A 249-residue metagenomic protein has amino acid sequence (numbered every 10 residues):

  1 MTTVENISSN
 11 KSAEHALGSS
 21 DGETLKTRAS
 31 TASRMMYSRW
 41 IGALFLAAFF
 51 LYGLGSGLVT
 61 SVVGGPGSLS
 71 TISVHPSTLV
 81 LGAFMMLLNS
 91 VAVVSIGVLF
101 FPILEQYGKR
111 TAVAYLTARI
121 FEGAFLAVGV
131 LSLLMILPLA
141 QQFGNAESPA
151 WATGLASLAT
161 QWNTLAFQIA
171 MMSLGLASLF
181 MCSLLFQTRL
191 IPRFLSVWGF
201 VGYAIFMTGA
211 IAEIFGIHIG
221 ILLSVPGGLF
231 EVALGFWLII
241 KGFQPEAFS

Functional and structural regions predicted by a protein language model:
T2-S249: Hydrophobic, aromatic-enriched alpha-helical segments typical of multi-pass transmembrane helices
